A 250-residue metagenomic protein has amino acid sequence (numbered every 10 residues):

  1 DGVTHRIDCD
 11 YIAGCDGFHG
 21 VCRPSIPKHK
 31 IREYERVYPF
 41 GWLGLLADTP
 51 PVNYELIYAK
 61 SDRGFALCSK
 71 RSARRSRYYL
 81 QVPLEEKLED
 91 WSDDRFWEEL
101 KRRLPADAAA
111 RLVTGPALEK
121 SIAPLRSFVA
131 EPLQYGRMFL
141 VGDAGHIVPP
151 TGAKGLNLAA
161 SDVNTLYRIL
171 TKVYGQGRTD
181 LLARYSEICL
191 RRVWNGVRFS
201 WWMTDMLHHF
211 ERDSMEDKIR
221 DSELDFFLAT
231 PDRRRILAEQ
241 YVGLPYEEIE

Functional and structural regions predicted by a protein language model:
D1-C9, G142, H209, D213: Short intrinsically disordered, low-complexity coil segments enriched in acidic
D1-L125, A130: Conserved FAD-binding catalytic core of PHBH/FMO-like flavoproteins
A13-G14, S121-R198, W202: Conserved mid-domain beta->alpha element of the FAD-binding
L84, R102, R198-H208: Two-component transmitter module helix at the DHp-CA junction of histidine kinases
W202-A229: C-terminal domain-closing interface element
I219-E250: C-terminal auxiliary extensions adjacent to catalytic cores
